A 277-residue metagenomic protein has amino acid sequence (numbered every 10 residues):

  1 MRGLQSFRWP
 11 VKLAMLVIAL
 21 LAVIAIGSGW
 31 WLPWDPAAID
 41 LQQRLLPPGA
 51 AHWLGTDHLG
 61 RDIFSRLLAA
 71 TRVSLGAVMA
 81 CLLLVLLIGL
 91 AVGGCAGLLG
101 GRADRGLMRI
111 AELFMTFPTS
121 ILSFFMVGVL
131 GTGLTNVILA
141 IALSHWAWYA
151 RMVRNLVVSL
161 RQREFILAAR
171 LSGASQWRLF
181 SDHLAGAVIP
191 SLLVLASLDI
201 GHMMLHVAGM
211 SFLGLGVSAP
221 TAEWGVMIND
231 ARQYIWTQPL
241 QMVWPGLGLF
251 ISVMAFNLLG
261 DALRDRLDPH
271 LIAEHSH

Functional and structural regions predicted by a protein language model:
M1-W34, I110, V188-I189: N-terminal signal-anchor/first transmembrane alpha helix
G27-S65, G214: Short membrane-interfacial helix/loop motifs at transmembrane-helix boundaries
W53, D57, L87-I88, G97-A103 (+2 more regions): Generic hydrophobic transmembrane alpha-helix motif, especially the helices
I63-L98, S252: Transmembrane alpha-helix signature in integral membrane proteins
R72-I88, F117, S123, W177-G209 (+1 more regions): Transmembrane alpha-helices
M115, M126-V129, L156-V157, L205-G248 (+1 more regions): Glycine-rich helix-loop "coupling/hinge" segments at transmembrane-helix boundaries in multipass transporters
I141-S144, P190-I200, P239-H277: C-terminal transmembrane helix and the adjacent membrane-cytosol boundary/short C-terminal tail of inner/organellar
